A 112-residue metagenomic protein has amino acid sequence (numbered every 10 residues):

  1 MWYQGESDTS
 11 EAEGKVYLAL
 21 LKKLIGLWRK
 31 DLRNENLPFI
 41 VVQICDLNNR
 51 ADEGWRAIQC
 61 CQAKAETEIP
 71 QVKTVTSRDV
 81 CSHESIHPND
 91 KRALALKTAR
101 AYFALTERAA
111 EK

Functional and structural regions predicted by a protein language model:
M1-K112: Cell-envelope and extracellular/periplasmic
